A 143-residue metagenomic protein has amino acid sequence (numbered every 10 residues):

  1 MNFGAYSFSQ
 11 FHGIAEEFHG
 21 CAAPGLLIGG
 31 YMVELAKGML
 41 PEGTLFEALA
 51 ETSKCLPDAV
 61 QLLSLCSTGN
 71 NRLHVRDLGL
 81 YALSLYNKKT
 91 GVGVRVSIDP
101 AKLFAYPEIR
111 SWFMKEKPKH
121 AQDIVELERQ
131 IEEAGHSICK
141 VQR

Functional and structural regions predicted by a protein language model:
M1-A22, L26-R143: Non-transmembrane, aqueous-exposed alpha-helical and coiled segments at domain scale
